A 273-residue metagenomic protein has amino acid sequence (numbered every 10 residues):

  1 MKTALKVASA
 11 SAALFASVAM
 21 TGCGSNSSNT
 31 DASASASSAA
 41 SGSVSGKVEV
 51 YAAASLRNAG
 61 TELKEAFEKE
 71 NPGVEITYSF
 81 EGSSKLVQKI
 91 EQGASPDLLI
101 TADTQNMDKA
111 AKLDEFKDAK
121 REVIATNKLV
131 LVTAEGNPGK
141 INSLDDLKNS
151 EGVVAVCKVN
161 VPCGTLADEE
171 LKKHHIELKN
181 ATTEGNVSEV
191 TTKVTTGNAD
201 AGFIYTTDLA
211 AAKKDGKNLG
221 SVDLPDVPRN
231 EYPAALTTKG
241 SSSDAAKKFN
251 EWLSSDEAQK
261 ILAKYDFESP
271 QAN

Functional and structural regions predicted by a protein language model:
M1-S11: Bacterial N-terminal signal peptides that target proteins for export
V18-G22: C-terminal motif of bacterial Sec signal peptides marking the signal peptidase cleavage site
G24-E65, K69, S84, Q88 (+4 more regions): Exported/periplasmic ABC-transporter solute-binding proteins
G73, S95-P96, A199: Short, high-confidence coil segments that cap the C-terminus of an alpha-helix and link into the following beta-strand
V87, G93, D97-D103, M107-L113 (+1 more regions): Short beta-strand-centered segments that line the small-molecule binding cleft or hinge of alpha/beta clamshell
K128-V130: Early exported N-terminus immediately downstream of N-terminal targeting peptides
